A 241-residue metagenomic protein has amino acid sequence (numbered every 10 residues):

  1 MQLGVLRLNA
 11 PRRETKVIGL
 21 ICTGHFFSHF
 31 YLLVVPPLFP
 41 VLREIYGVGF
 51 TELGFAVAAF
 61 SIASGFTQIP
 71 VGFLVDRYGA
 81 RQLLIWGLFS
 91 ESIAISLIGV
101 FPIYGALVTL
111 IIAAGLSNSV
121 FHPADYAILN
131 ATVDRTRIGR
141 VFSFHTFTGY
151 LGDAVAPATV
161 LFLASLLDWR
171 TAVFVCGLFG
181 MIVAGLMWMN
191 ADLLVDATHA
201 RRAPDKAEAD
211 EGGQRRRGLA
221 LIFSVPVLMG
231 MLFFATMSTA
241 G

Functional and structural regions predicted by a protein language model:
I21, G105-I111, M231: Short hydrophobic/alpha-helical segments at membrane-entry points of transmembrane helices in Major Facilitator
L33, S61-I69, D153-A154: Residue-level signature of mid-helix packing/kink "hotspots" within the transmembrane helices of 12-pass Major
S64, S90-I95, A114, F179-V183: MFS 12-TM fold signature
F66-P102: Conserved MFS/SLC helix-loop-helix module at the cytosolic interface between two early adjacent transmembrane helices
L110-G149: Cytoplasmic helix-loop-helix junction between adjacent transmembrane helices in 12-TM secondary transporters
H145-V195: Helix-loop-helix hairpin linking two adjacent transmembrane segments in secondary transporters
M189-R216: Flexible cytoplasmic inter-helical loops of multi-pass small-molecule transporters
